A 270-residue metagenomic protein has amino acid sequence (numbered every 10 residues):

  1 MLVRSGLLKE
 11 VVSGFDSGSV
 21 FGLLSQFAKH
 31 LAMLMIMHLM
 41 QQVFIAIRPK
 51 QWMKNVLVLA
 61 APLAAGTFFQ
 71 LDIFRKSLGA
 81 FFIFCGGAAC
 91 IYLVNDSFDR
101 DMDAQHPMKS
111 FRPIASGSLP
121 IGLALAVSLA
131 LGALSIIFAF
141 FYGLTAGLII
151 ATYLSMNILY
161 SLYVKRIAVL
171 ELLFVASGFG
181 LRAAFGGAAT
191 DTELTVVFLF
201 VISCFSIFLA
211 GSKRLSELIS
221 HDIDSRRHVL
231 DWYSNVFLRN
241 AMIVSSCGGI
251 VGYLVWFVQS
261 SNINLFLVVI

Functional and structural regions predicted by a protein language model:
L34-A104, G117-A130: Topogenic membrane-insertion module of multi-pass membrane proteins
M37-F44, Q51, L162, G180 (+1 more regions): C-terminal membrane-associated helical module and adjoining short loops/tails
V56, A60, F82-A89, A126-I137 (+6 more regions): Generic alpha-helical transmembrane segments of integral inner-membrane proteins, especially permease/transport modules
A64-F82, I136-L148, A183-F200, V255-L267: Helix-coil boundary and interhelical linker segments in multi-pass alpha-helical membrane proteins
R100, Q105-I150, V196-S206, N240-V251: Multi-pass membrane catalytic core of lipid/isoprenoid biosynthesis enzymes
D101, M156-A168, L215-I219: C-terminal ends of transmembrane helices
A168-S177: Cytoplasmic-side transmembrane-helix entry/capping segments in multi-pass membrane proteins
